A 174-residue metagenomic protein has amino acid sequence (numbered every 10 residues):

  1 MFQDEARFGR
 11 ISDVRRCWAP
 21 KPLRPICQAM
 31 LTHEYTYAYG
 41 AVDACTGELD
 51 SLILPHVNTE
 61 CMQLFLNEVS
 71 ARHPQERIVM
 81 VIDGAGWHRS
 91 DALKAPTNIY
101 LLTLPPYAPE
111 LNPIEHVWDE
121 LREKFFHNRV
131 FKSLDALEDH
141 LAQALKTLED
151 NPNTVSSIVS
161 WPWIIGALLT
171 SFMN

Functional and structural regions predicted by a protein language model:
M1-N67, S160-M173: Extended, low-complexity cationic-aromatic segments
M1-Q3, I78-I82, L102-P105: Short beta-strand segments
G9-I11, H88-S90, E110-L111: Short catalytic/ligand-binding loop motif for oxyanion handling, primarily in non-cytosolic enzymes, centered on
K21-T32, T97-H116, V130: RNase H-like polynucleotidyl transferase catalytic core
H73-P74, T97: A structural signal for short coil/turn segments at secondary-structure junctions
E76-H88, N112: Acidic/histidine-rich, metal-coordinating catalytic segments
S90-N98: Short, aromatic/basic amphipathic alpha-helical patches
I114-N174: C-terminal anion-handling pockets and recognition modules
